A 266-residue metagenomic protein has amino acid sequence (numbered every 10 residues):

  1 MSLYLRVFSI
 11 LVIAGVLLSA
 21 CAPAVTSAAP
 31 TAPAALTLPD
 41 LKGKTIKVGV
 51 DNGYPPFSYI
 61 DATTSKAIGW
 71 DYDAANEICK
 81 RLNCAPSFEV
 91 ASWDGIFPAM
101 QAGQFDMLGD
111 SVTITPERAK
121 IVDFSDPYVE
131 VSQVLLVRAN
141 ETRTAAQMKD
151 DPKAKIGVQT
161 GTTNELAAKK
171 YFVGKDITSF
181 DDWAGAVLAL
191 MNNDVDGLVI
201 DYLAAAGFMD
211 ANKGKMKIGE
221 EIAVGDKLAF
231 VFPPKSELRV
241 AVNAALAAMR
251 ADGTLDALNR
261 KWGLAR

Functional and structural regions predicted by a protein language model:
M1-K42: Short, low-complexity disordered leader/linker segments with a strong preference for bacterial N-terminal type II
P23-A28, T163-T178, K217-I218, A247-R266: Ligand-binding clefts/hinges and TM-proximal coupling segments of bilobed small-molecule sensing domains
A32-S111: Extracytoplasmic small-molecule ligand-binding "clamshell" domains of the periplasmic binding protein/Venus flytrap
N52, V129-A139, Y202-A247, A265-R266: Periplasmic-binding protein-like
Y72, S87-P98, R143, T163 (+2 more regions): Short helix-initiation/N-cap motifs at beta->coil->alpha
Y72-R81, A139-E141, A154-K155, T160-T163 (+1 more regions): Extended ligand-binding regions for polar small-molecule ligands
N76, K80, A85-D150, M216: Acidic, polar ligand-binding/catalytic clefts
G95, V112-K120, M191-V224: A ligand-binding cleft/hinge motif common to bilobed small-molecule-binding domains
